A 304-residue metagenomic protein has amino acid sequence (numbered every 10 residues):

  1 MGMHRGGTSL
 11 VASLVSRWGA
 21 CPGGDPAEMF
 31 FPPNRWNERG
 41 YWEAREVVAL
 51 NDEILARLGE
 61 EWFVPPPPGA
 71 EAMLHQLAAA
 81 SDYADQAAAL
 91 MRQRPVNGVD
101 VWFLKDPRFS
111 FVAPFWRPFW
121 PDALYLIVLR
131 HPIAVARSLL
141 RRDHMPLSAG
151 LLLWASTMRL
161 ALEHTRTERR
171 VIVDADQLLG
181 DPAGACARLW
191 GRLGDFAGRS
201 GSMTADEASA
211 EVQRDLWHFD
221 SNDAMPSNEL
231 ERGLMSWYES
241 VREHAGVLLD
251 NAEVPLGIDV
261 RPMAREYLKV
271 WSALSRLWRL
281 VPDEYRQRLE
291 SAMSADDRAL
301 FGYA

Functional and structural regions predicted by a protein language model:
M1-Y83, Q287, R298: PAPS-dependent sulfotransferase catalytic core
M29, I54, P132, Q177-L179 (+1 more regions): Residue-level detector of flexible, active-site-proximal loop/helix-junction positions within diverse enzyme catalytic
L50-E53, R57, Q76, Q86-R94 (+11 more regions): Residues that form generic nucleotide/phosphate-binding pockets
L50-N51, P146-S156, D223-E231: A polyampholytic, Gly/Pro-enriched intrinsically disordered region
A84, A88-S202: PAPS-dependent sulfotransferase catalytic domain
G191, D195-A304: PAPS-dependent sulfotransferases, especially Golgi type II membrane carbohydrate sulfotransferases
